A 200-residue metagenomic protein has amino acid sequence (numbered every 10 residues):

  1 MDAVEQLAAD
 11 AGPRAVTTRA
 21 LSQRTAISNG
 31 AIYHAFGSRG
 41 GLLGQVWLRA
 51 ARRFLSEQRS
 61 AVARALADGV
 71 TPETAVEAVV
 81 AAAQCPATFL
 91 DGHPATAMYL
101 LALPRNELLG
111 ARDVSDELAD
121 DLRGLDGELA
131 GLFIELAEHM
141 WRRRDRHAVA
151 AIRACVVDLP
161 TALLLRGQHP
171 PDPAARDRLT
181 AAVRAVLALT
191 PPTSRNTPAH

Functional and structural regions predicted by a protein language model:
A3, A78-A81, C85, L132 (+1 more regions): Alpha-helical elements of Rossmann-like donor-binding domains used by nucleotide-donor carbohydrate transfer enzymes
A3, L7-G41, Q45: Helix-turn-helix
A3-L7, E57, F89, L159: Short amphipathic alpha-helical elements of helix-turn-helix/winged-helix folds
Q6, V62-G69, D113, P192-H200: N-terminal intrinsically disordered/low-complexity leader segments
Q45, R59-A95, R153-V156: Hydrophobic alpha-helical connector segments
L48-S56: Short, basic, alpha-helical segments at the C-terminal edge of helix-turn-helix-like DNA-binding modules
L55, R59, E73, E77 (+4 more regions): Amphipathic alpha-helical packing segments from all-alpha helical-bundle domains
G127-R146, A150, A154-H200: C-terminal peripheral helix-coil segments that are non-catalytic and often amphipathic
